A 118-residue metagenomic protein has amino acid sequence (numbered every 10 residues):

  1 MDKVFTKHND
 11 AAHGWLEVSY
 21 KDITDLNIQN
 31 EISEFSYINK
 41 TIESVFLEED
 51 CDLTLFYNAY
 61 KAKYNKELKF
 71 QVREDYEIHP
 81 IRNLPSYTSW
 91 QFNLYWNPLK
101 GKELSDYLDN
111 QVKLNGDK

Functional and structural regions predicted by a protein language model:
M1, V112-K118: Short intrinsically disordered terminal tails
M1-E17: The feature represents the first ordered module of a protein
K3-K7, E34-I38, F70: Generic structural motif
H13-K40: A short, structured beta-strand/loop element
V18-Y20, L47-C51: Short beta-strand-to-loop capping motifs
Y20, Y87, D106, G116-D117: Compositionally biased regions
I38-E49: A short, exposed loop/beta-hairpin motif centered on an aromatic-Gly-Thr core
D50-Y107: Short, compact, well-ordered microdomains
